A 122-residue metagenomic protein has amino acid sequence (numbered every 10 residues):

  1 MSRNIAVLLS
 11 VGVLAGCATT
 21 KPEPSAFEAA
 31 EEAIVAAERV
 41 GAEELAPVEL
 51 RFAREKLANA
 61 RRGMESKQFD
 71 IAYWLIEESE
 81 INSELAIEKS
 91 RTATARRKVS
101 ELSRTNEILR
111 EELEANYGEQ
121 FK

Functional and structural regions predicted by a protein language model:
M1-A6: Bacterial N-terminal signal peptides that target proteins for export
L14-G16: C-terminal motif of bacterial Sec signal peptides marking the signal peptidase cleavage site
A18-T20: Bacterial signal peptide processing site
P22-E31: Short, low-complexity, disordered segments immediately C-terminal to signal peptides in bacterial exported proteins
S25, V35-E78, E119: Post-signal-peptide N-terminal segment of Sec-exported extracytoplasmic proteins
I34, L57, R61-M64, S83 (+2 more regions): A structural signal for well-ordered alpha-helices, especially hydrophobic packing surfaces of coiled-coils
L85, K89-K122: Pro/Ala/Gly-rich low-complexity, hydrophilic intrinsically disordered segments
